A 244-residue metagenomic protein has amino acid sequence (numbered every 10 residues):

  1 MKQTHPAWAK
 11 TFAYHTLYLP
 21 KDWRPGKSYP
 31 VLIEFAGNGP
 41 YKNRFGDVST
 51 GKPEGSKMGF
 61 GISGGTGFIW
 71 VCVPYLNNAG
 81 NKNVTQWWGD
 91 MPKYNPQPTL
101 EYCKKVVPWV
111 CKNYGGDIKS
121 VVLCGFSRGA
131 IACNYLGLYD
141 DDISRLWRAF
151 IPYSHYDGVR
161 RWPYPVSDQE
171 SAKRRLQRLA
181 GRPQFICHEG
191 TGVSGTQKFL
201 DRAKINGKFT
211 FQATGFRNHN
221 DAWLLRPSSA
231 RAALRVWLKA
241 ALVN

Functional and structural regions predicted by a protein language model:
M1-V31, F68, Y164, K198 (+1 more regions): A domain-start/cap signature at the N-terminus of enzymes
W8-K10, R24-S28, G61-T66, G116 (+2 more regions): Extracellular/periplasmic catalytic domains that process cell-envelope and extracellular macromolecules
T16, V31-F35, I69-P74, S120-G125 (+3 more regions): Structural recognition of the beta-strand scaffold that forms the well-ordered cores of secreted hydrolase catalytic
D22-K27, T85-S127: Gly/Ser-rich "nucleophile elbow"/oxyanion-hole loop immediately N-terminal to the catalytic nucleophile in hydrolases
K27-Y29, K42-V48, N81-Q86, N134-L136 (+2 more regions): Short, solvent-exposed loop/turn and secondary-structure capping segments
V31, F35-K104: Active-site machinery of serine-nucleophile hydrolases
A130-D142: Short glycine-enriched nucleophile-adjacent loop and the immediately C-terminal alpha-helix near the catalytic center
D142-R235, K239-A241: The feature captures the conserved acid-bearing segment of alpha/beta-hydrolase catalytic domains
